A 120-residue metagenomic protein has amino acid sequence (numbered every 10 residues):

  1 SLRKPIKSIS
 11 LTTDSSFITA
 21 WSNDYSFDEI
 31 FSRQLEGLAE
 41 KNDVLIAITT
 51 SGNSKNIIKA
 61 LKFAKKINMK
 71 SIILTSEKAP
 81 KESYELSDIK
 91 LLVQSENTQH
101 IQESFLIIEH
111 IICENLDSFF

Functional and structural regions predicted by a protein language model:
S1-F120: Glycine-rich phosphate-binding loops that contact phosphosugars or nucleotide phosphates
